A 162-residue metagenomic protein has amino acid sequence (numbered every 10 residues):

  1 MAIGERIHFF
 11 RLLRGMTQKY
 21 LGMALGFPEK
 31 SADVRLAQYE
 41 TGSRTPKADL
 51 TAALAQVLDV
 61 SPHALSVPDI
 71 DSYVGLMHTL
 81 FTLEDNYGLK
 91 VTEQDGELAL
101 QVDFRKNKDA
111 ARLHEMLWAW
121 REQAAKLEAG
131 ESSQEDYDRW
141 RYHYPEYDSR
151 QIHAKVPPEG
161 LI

Functional and structural regions predicted by a protein language model:
G4-G26: Short basic helix-loop element that most often maps to the first helix and adjoining turn of HTH DNA-binding modules
G26-P46, V67-I70: Recognition helix of helix-turn-helix/homeodomain-like DNA-binding domains that insert into the DNA major groove
K47-T51: Long, hydrophobic alpha-helical segments
A52-S132, G160-I162: Charged, helix-prone or intrinsically disordered regulatory segments positioned adjacent to compact structured domains
Q134-Y142: Short, charged, amphipathic alpha-helical segments
P145-P158: Short, charge-rich amphipathic alpha-helical segments embedded in non-transmembrane helical bundles/solenoids
